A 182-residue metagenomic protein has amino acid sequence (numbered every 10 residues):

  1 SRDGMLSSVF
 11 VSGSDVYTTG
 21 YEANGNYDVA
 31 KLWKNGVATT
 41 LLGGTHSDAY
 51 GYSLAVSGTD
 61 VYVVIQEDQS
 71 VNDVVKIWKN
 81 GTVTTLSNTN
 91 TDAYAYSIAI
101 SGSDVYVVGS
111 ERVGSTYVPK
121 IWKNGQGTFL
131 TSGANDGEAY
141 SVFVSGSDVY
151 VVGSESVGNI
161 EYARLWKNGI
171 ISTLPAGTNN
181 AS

Functional and structural regions predicted by a protein language model:
S1-S182: Residue-level hotspots at or immediately adjacent to binding/recognition sites across diverse folds
